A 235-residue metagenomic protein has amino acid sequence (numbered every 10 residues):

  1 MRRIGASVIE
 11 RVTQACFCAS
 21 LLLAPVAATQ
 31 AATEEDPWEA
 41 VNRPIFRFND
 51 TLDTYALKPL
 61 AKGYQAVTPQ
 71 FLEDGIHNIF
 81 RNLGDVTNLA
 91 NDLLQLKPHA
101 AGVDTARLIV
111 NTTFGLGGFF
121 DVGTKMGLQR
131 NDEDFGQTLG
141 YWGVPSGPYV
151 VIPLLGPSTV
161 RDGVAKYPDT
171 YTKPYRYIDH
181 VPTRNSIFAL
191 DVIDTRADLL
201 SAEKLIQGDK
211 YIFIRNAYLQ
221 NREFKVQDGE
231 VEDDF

Functional and structural regions predicted by a protein language model:
M1-E10: N-terminal secretory signal peptides that target proteins for export/translocation
T13-A24: Bacterial N-terminal signal peptides
V26-A32: Sec/Tat signal peptide C-region and signal peptidase I cleavage site
A32-T33, Q137, W142-F235: A structured, mid-to-C-terminal "fold-capping" secondary-structure block
P37-D50: Mature N-terminal segment immediately following signal peptide/propeptide cleavage in secreted/periplasmic
Y55-L72: Membrane interface segments of multi-pass transport proteins and intramembrane proteases
E73-I79: Beta-rich strand-turn-strand
N82-P157: Mid-length scaffold segments of soluble, non-membrane domains
